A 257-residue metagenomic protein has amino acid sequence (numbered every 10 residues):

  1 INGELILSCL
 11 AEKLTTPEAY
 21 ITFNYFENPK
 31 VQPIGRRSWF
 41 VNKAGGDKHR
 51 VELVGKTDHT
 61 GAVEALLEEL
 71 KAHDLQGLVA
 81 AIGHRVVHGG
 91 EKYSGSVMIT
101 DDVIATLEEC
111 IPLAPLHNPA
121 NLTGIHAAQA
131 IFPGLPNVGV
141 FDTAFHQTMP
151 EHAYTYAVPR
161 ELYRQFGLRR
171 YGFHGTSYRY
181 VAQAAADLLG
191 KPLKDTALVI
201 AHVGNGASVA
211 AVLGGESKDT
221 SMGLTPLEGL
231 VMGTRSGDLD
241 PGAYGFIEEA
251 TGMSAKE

Functional and structural regions predicted by a protein language model:
I1-G55, G223: Short glycine-rich, Thr/Ser-proximal phosphate-binding strand/loop in the N-terminal lobe of ATP-dependent enzymes
R50, G55, H59, L66 (+3 more regions): Short beta-strand-loop/turn "lid" adjacent to the catalytic site in phosphate-handling enzymes
T57-G61, M98, D102, P119-T123 (+4 more regions): Conserved active-site and cofactor/substrate-binding residues in soluble primary-metabolism enzymes
L78, F132-G134, L198, S208: Non-transmembrane, aqueous-exposed alpha-helical and coiled segments at domain scale
H84, P115-N118, P136-F141, V199-A201 (+2 more regions): General beta-strand structural signal in soluble alpha/beta enzymes
T106-G124, Q165-L168, S177-R179: A gly/proline- and charged-residue-enriched helix-loop-helix capping module
F145-A250: Glycine-rich phosphate-binding loop of actin/hexokinase-like ATP-binding domains
E249-E257: ATP-binding/phosphotransfer module of carbohydrate and carboxylate kinases, centering on a glycine-rich
